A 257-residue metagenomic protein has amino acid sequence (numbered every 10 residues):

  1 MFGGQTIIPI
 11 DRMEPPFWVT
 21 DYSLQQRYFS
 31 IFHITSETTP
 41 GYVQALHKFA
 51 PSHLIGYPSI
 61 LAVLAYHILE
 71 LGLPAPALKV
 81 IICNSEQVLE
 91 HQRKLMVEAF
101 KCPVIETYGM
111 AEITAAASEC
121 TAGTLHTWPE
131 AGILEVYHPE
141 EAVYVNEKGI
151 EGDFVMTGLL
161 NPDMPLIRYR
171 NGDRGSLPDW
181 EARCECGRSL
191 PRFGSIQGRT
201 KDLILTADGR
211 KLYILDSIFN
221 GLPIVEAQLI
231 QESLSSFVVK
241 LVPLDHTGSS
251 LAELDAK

Functional and structural regions predicted by a protein language model:
M1-T20, F29-H33: Conserved AMP-binding loop of ANL adenylate-forming enzymes
D21-K257: Active-site glycine/GP-rich loop and adjacent strand/helix microenvironment that borders small-molecule binding pockets
